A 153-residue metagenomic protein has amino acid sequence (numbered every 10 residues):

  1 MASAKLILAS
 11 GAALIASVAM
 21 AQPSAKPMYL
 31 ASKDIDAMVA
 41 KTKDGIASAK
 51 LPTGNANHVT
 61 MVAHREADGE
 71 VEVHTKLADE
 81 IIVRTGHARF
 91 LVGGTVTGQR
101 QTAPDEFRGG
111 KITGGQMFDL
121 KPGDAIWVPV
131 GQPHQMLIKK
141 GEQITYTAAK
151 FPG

Functional and structural regions predicted by a protein language model:
K5-V18: Bacterial N-terminal signal peptides
V18-K76: A short, N-terminal "cap"/entry segment at the start of jelly-roll beta-barrel domains of the cupin/DSBH fold
N55-N57, T75-A78, V83, G131 (+1 more regions): Extracytoplasmic
E72, D79-I82, M117-F118, A125-I126: His/acidic/aromatic-lined binding-pocket segments of jelly-roll/cupin-type domains and related regulatory beta-sandwich
T75-V96, T102-K111: Short, conserved beta-strand element in jelly-roll/cupin
V96-G98, E142-Q143: Short, surface-exposed beta-strand-loop junctions and turns on beta-sheet-rich folds
D119-K140: Conserved metal-binding segment of the jelly-roll/cupin
G141-G153: A short hydrophobic beta-strand segment most commonly corresponding to one strand of the jelly-roll/cupin
